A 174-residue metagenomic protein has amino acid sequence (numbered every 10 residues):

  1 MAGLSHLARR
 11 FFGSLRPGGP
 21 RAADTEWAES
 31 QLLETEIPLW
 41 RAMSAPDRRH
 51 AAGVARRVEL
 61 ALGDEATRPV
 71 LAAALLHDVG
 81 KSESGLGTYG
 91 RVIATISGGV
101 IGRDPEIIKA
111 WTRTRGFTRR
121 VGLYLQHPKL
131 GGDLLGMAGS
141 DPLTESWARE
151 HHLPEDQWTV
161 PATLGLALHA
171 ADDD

Functional and structural regions predicted by a protein language model:
M1-L39, H152-W158, A162, D174: Non-catalytic interface/linker regions that flank or bridge core catalytic/transmembrane domains
I37-H50, A55-D174: Divalent metal-dependent catalytic cores for phosphoryl transfer on phosphate-bearing substrates
